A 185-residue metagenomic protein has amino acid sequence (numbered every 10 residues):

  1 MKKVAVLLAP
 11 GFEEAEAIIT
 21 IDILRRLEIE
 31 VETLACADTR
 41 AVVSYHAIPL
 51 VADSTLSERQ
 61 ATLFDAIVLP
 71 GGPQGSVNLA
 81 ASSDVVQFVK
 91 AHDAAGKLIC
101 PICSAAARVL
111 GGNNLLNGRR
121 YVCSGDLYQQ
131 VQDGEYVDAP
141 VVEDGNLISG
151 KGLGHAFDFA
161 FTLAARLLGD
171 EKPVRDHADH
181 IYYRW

Functional and structural regions predicted by a protein language model:
K3-V6, G11-F12, R25-A35, D53-W185: Active-site-adjacent pocket-lining segments in enzyme domains
F12-E16, A41: Short N-terminal binding/cap micro-motifs at the start of the first secondary-structure element
E16-R26: Short, solvent-exposed amphipathic alpha-helices that sit in or adjacent to ligand/effector-binding or catalytic
L34-S54: N-terminal beta-loop-helix "entrance" segment that forms/cooperates in small-molecule cofactor or anionic ligand
